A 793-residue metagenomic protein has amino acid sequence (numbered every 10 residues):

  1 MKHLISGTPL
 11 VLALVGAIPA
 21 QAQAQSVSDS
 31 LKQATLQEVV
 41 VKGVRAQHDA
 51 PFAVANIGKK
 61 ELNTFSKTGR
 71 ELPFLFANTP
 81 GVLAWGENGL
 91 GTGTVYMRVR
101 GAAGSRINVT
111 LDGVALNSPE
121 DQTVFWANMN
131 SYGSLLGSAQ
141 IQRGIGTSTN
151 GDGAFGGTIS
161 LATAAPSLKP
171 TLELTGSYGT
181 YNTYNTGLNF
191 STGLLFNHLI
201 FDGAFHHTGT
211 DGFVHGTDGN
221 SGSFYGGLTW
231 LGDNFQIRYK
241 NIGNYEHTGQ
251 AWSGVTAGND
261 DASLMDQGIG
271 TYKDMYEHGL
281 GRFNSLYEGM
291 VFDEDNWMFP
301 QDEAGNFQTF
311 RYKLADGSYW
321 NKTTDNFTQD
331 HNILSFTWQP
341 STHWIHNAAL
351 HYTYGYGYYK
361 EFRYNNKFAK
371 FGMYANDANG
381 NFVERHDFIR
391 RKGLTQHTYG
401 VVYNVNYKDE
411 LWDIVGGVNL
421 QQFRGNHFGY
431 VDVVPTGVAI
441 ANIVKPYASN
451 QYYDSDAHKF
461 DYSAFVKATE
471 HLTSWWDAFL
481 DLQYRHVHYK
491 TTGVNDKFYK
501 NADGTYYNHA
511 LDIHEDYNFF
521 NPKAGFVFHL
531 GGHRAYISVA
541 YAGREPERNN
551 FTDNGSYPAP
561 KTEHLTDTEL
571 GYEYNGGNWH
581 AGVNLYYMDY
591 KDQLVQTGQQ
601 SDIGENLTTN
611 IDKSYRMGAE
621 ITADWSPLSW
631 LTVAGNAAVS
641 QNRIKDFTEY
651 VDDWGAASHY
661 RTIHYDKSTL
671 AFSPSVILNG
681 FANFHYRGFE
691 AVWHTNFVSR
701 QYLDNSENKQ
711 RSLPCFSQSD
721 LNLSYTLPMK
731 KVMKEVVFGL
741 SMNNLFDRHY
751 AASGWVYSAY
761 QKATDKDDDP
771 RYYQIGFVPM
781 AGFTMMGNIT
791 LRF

Functional and structural regions predicted by a protein language model:
A24-T64, G104, H580: Short, acidic, small-residue-rich periplasmic hinge/interaction motif at the N-terminus of Gram-negative outer-membrane
P73-A115, G137: Extracytoplasmic beta-strand/coil segments of soluble accessory domains associated with Gram-negative outer-membrane
A115-R143, A162: Short acidic/polar hinge/loop motifs at secondary-structure boundaries that mediate gating or recognition
Y178-G209, V214-S253, A257-D293, F299 (+2 more regions): Transmembrane beta-barrel wall of Gram-negative outer-membrane proteins
I345-H351, V527-H529, R534-A542, K561-M617 (+3 more regions): Membrane-embedded beta-barrel scaffold of Gram-negative outer-membrane proteins
V415-L530, E545-P546, N550-T552, E649: Signature of Gram-negative outer-membrane beta-barrel scaffolds
S474, Y587-D589, T609-N705, T790-R792: Gram-negative outer-membrane beta-barrel transporters
V633, Q641-R643, S699-L703, Y725-F793: C-terminal beta-signal and adjacent terminal beta-strands/loops of Gram-negative outer-membrane beta-barrel proteins
